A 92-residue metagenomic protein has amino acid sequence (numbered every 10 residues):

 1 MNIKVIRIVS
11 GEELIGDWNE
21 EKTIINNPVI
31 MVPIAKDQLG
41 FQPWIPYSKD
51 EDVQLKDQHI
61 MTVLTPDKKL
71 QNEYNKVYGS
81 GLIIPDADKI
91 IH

Functional and structural regions predicted by a protein language model:
M1-H92: Conserved RNA-binding domains used in RNP assembly and mRNA/RNA metabolism
